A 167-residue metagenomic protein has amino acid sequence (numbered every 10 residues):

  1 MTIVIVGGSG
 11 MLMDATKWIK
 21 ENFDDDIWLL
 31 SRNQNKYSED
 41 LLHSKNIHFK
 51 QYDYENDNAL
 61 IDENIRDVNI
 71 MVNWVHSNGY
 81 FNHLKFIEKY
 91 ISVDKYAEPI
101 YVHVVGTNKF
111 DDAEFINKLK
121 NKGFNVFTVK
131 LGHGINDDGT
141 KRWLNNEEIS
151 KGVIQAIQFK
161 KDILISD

Functional and structural regions predicted by a protein language model:
M1-D25: Canonical Rossmann dinucleotide-binding motif of NAD(H)/NADP(H)-dependent dehydrogenases/reductases, specifically
T2, N69-V72, I100: Structural motif
S9, R32-N35, T107: Residues in the short beta-alpha loop(s) of Rossmann-like NAD(P)-binding domains
F23-Y37: Conserved glycine-rich Rossmann-like NAD(P)H-binding loop of the short-chain dehydrogenase/reductase
L41-D57, N73-S77: Rossmann-fold cofactor-recognition segment
D57-D67: Short amphipathic alpha-helix with an adjacent loop that forms part of the alpha/beta core around
W74-E88, S92-W143, E147: Catalytic loop of short-chain dehydrogenase/reductase
D138-D167: C-terminal helical subdomain
